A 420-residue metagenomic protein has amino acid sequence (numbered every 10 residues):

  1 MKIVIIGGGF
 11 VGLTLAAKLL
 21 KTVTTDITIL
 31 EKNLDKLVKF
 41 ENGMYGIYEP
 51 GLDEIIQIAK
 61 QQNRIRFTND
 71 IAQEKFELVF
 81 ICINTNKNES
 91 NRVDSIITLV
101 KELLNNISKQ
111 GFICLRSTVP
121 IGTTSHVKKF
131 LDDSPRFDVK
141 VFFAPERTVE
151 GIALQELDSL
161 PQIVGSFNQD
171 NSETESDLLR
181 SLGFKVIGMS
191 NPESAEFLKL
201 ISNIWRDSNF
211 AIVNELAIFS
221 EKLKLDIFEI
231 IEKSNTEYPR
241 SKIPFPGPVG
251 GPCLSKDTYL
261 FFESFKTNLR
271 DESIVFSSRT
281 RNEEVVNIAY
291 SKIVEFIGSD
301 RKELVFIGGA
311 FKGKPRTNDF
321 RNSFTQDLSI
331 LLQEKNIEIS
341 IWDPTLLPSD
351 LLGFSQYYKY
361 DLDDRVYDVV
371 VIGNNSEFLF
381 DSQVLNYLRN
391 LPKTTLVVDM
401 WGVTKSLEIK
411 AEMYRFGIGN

Functional and structural regions predicted by a protein language model:
M1-N420: Structural/interface elements that position substrates and couple domains in central-metabolism enzymes
